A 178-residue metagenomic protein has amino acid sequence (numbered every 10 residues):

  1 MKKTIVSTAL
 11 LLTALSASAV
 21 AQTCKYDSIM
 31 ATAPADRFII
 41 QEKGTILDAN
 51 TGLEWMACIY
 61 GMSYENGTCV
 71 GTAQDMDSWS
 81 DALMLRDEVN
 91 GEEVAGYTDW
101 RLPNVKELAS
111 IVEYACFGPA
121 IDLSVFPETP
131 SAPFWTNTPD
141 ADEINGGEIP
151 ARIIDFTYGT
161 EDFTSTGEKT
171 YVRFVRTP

Functional and structural regions predicted by a protein language model:
K2-I5, A19-R101, V105-P178: Glycine-aromatic-enriched surface loops/turns that form tight recognition elements
V6-L11: Sec-dependent N-terminal signal peptides
A14-S18: N-terminal signal peptide c-region/cleavage motif recognized by signal peptidases
